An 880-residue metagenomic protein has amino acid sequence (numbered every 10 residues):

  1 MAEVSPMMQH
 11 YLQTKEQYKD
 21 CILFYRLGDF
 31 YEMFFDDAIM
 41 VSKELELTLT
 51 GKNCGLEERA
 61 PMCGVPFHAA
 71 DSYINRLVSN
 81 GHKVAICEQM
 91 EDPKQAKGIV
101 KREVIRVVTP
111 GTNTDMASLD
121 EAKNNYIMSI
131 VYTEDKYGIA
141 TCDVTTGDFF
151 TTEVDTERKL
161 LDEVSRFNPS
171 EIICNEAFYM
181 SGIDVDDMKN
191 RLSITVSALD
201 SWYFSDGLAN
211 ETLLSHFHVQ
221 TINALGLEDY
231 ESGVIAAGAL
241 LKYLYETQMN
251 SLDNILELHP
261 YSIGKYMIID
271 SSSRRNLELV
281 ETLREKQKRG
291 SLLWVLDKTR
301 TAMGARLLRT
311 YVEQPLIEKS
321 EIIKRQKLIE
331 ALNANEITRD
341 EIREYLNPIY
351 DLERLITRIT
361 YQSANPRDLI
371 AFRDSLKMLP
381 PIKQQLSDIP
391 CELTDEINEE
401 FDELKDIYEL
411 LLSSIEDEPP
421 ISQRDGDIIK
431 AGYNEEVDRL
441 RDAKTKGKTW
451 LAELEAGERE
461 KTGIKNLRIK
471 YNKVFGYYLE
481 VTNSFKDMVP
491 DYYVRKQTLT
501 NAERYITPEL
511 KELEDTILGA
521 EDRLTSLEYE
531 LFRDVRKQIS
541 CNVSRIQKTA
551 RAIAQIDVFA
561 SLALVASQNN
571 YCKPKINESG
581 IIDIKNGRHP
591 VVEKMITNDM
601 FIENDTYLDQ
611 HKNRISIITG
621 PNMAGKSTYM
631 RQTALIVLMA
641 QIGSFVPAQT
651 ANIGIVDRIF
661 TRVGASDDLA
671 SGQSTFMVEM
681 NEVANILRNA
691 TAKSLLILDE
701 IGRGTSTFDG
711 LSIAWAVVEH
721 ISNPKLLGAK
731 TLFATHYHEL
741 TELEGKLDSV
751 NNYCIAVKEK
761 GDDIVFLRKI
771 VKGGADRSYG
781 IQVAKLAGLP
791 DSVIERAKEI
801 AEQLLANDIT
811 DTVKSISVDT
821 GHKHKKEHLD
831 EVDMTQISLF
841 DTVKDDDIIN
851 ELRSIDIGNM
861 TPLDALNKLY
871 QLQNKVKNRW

Functional and structural regions predicted by a protein language model:
M1-A331, N347, D351-T360, A364-A456 (+2 more regions): Charged catalytic and DNA/RNA-contacting regions of genome-maintenance and nucleic-acid-processing enzymes
F35-A38, Y230, R300, Y311 (+5 more regions): ATPase nucleotide-binding head domains, primarily ABC-like/P-loop NTPase cores
C87, P110-L119, S251, P390-L393 (+5 more regions): Active-site phosphate-binding and catalytic loops of NTP-dependent enzymes
V164, P169-A177, I183-D184, A198 (+3 more regions): Conserved catalytic alpha/beta cores of large enzymes that bind or transform nucleotide phosphates and polynucleotides
F204-T212, H216-V219, M267-I268, L283 (+6 more regions): Amphipathic heptad-repeat alpha-helical coiled-coil/stalk segments that mediate oligomerization, filament/stalk
I322, I329, R339-Y345, F372 (+12 more regions): Amphipathic alpha-helical coiled-coil segments
Y361, N365, S375-M378, A431-G432 (+2 more regions): Charged, surface-exposed helical/loop "interaction arms" that form contiguous linear patches used for dimerization
S838, T842-W880: C-terminal tails and terminal domains of large nucleic-acid-associated and other macromolecular-machine proteins
